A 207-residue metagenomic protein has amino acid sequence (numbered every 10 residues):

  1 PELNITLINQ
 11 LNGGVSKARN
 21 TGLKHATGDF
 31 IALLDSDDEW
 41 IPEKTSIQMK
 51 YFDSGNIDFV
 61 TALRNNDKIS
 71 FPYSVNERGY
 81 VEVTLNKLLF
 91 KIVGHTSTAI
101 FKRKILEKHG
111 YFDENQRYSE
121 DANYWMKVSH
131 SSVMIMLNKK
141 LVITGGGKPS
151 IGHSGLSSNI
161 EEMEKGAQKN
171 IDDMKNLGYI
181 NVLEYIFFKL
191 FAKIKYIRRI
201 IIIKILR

Functional and structural regions predicted by a protein language model:
P1-N9: Acidic donor-binding segment of Leloir-type glycosyltransferases
Q10-A26, I47: Glycine-rich, basic loop-to-helix element that forms the pyrophosphate-binding segment of sugar-nucleotide handling
R19, W40-T45, N56, E120 (+1 more regions): Acidic donor-diphosphate engagement hotspot in glycosyltransferases and nucleotidyltransferases that stabilizes
K24, R78-M163: Conserved nucleotide-sugar donor-binding catalytic segment
I31: Short aromatic/hydrophobic "clamp" motif used to bind/position activated sugar donors
D35-E39: The conserved acidic donor/metal-binding loop of glycosyltransferases
E43-Y73: Conserved donor NDP-sugar-binding/catalytic core segment of glycosyltransferases
F71-Y73, N123, H130, I135-R207: C-terminal subregions of glycosyltransferases and related glycan-biosynthesis enzymes
